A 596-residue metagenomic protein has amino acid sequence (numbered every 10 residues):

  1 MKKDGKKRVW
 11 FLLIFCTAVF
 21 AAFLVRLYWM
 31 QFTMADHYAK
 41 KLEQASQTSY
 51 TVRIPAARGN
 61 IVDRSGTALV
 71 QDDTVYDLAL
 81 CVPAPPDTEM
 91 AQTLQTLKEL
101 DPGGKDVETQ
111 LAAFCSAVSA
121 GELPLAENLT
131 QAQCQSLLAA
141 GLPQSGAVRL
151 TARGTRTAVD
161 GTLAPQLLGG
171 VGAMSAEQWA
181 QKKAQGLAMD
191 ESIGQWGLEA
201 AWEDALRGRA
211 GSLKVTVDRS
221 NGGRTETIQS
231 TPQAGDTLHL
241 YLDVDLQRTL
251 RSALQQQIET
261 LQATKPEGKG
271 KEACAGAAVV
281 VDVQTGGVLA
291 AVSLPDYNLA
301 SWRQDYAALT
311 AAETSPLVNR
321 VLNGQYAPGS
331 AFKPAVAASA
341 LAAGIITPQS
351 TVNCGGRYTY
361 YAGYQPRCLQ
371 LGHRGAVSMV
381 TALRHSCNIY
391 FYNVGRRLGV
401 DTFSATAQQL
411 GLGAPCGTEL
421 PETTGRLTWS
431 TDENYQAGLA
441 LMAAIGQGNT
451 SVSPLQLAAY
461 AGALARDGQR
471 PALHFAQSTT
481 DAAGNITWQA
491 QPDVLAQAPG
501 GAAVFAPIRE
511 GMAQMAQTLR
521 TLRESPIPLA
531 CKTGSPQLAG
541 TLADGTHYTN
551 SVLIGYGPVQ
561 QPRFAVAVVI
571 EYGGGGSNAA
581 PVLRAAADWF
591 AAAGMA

Functional and structural regions predicted by a protein language model:
M1-Q304, D401-Q409, E524, C531 (+3 more regions): Periplasmic/cell-envelope proteins involved in peptidoglycan metabolism and beta-lactam response
V70, V217-Q229, L242, K271 (+3 more regions): Beta-lactam-recognizing serine transpeptidase/beta-lactamase-like catalytic domain environment
